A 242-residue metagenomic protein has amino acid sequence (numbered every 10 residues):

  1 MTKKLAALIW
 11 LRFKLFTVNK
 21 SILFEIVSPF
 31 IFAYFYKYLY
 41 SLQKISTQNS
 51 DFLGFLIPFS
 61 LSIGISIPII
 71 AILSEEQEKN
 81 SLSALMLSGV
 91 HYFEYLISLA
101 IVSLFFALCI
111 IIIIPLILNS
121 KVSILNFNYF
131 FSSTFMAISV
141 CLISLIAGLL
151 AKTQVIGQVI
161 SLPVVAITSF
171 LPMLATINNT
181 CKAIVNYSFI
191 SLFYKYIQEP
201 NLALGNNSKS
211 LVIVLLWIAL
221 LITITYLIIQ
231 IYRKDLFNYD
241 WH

Functional and structural regions predicted by a protein language model:
M1-S28, N238-H242: Aromatic- and glycine-rich beta-strand/loop motifs that create alpha-glucan
L15-L42, F52-P68, I160-P172, I213-I224: Hydrophobic alpha-helical transmembrane segments of multi-pass membrane transport/permease proteins
K20, T134-L171: A structural motif at transmembrane helix-loop-helix junctions in multipass membrane proteins
S21, G54, S62-I67, I97-S98 (+3 more regions): Short alpha-helical transmembrane interface motifs in multi-pass membrane proteins
N49-L87, H91-I114: Hydrophobic alpha-helical transmembrane segments of multi-pass membrane transport proteins
Y92, A100-K152: Alpha-helical transmembrane segments and their short interhelical loops
P172-A219: Terminal transmembrane helical anchor/hairpin motif
L215-H242: Junction motif at the cytosolic side of a transmembrane helix
